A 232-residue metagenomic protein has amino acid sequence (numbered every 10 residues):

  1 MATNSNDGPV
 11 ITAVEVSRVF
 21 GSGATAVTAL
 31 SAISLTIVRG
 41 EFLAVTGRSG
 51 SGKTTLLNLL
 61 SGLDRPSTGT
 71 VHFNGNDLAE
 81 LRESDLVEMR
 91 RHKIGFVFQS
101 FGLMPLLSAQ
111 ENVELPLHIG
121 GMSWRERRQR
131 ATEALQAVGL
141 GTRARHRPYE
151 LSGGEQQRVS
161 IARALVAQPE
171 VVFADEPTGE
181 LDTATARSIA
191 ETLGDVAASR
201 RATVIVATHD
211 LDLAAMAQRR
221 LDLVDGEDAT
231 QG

Functional and structural regions predicted by a protein language model:
M1-V19, A229-G232: ABC-family P-loop ATPase nucleotide-binding domain
P9-V224: ABC family nucleotide-binding domain
